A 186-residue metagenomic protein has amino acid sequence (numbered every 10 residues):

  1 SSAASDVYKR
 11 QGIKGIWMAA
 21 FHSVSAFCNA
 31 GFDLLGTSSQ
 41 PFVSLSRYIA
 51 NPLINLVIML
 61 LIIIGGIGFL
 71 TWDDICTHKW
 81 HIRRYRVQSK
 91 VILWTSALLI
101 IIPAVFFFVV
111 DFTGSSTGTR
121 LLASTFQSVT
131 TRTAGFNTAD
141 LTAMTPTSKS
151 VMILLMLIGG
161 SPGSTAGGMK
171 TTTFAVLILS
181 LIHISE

Functional and structural regions predicted by a protein language model:
S1-E186: Membrane-proximal intracellular helices of multi-pass ion channels
